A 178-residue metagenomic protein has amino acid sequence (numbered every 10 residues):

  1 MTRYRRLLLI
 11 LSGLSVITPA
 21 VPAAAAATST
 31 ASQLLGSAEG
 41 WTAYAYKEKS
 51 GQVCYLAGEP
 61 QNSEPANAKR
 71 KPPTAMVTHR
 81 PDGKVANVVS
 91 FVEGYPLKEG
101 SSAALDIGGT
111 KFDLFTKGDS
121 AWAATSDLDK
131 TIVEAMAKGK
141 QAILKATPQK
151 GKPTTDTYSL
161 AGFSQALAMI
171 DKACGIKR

Functional and structural regions predicted by a protein language model:
M1-Y4: N-terminal secretory signal peptides that target proteins for export/translocation
R6-L9, A25: Sequence-pattern detector for short linear motifs and compositional/periodic biases rather than a specific fold
L9-P19: Bacterial N-terminal signal peptides
A23-R178: A generic "folded-domain core" signal
